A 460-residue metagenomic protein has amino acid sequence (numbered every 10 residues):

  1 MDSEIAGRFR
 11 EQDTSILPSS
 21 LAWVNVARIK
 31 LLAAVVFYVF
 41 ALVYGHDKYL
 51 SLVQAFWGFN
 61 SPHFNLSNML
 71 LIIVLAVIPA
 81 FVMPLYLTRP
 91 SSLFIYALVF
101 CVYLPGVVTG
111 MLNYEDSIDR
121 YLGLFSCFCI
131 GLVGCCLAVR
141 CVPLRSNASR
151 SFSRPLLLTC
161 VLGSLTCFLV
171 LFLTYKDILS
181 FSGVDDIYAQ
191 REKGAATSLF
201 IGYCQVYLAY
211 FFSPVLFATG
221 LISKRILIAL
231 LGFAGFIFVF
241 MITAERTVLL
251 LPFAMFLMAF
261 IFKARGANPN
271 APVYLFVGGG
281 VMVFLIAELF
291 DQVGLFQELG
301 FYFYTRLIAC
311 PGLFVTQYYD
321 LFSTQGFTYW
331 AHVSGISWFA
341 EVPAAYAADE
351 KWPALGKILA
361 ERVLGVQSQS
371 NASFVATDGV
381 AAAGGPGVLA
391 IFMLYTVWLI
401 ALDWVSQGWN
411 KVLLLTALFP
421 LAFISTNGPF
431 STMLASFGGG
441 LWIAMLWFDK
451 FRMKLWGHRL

Functional and structural regions predicted by a protein language model:
M1-F212, L216-F217, K263-N270, F284 (+2 more regions): Membrane-anchoring hydrophobic segments
R8-L17, L124-V133, I222-Y302, W398: Hydrophobic alpha-helical segments of polytopic membrane proteins
P18-L21, G45-N60, D186-L199, Y203 (+1 more regions): Small-residue-enriched transmembrane helix-hairpin modules in multi-pass membrane proteins
I29-L31, T247, L307: Hydrophobic alpha-helical segments, especially transmembrane helices and their immediate juxtamembrane helical caps
A76-F81, G106-F128, A234-F260, K357-G365: Hydrophobic alpha-helical transmembrane segments of integral membrane proteins
I95-A97, V107-M111, S223-A244, V342-W352: Cytoplasmic juxtamembrane regions at transmembrane-helix boundaries
A229-F233, Q369-N371, L414: Short hydrophobic/aromatic segments of transmembrane alpha-helices and their interfaces
F238-L249, M255-F256, A376-W404: Active-site beta-strand/loop microenvironment that shapes enzyme catalytic pockets
